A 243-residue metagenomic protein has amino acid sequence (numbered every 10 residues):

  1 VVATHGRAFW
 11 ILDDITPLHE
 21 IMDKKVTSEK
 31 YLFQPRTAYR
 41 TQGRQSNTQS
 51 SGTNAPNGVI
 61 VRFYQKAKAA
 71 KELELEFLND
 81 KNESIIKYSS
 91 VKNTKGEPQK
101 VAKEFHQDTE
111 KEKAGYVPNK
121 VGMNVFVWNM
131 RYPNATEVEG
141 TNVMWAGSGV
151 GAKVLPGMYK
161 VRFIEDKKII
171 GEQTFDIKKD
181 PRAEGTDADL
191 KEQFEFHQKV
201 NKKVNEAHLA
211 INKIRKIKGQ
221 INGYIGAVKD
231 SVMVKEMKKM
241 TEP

Functional and structural regions predicted by a protein language model:
V1-K24, G43-R44, Y64-K66: Repeat-solenoid scaffold signature
D23-P243: Extracytoplasmic/secretory ectodomains and luminal regions
